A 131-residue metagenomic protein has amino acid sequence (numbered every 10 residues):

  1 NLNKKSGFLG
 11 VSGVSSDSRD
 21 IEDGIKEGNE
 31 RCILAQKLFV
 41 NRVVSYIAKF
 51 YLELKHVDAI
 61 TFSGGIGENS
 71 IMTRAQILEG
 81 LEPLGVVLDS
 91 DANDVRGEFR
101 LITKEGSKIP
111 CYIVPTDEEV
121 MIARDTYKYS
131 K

Functional and structural regions predicted by a protein language model:
N1, D20, K49, Q76 (+1 more regions): Alpha-helical scaffold segments in soluble metabolic enzymes
G7-V11, S18-E53: Adenine-nucleotide phosphate-binding core of ATP-dependent small-molecule kinases
I33, H56-T61, P83, G106-I109 (+1 more regions): Active-site lining segments that contact anionic ligands and/or coordinate catalytic metals
L54-D58, R74, V86-T103: A glycine-biased, small/acidic residue-tolerant capping/turn segment at secondary-structure junctions
D58-G80: Glycine-rich phosphate-binding loops at beta-strand->alpha-helix junctions
N93-K131: Glycine-rich phosphate-binding/hydrolytic loop that grips phosphoryl groups
